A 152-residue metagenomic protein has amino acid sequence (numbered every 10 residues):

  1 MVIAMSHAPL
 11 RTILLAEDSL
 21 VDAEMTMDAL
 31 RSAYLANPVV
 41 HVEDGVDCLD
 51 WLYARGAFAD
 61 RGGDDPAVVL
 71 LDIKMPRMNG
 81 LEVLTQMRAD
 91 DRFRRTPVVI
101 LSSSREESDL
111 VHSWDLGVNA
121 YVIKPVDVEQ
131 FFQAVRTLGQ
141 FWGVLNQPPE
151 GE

Functional and structural regions predicted by a protein language model:
M1-L15, S19-V40, V46-L49, Y53 (+2 more regions): Non-catalytic signal-transmission and effector/linker regions of two-component phosphorelay proteins
I73-M75: Receiver (REC) domain active-site loop signature in two-component systems and cognate sites in sensor histidine kinases
R77-M78, M87: Hydrophobic residue at a beta-alpha junction that N-caps the helix immediately following a catalytic beta-strand/loop
D90, S103-R105: Short, conserved "switch-loop" micro-motifs in signal-transduction and mechanochemical regulators
N119: Short, glycine/charged-rich "phosphate-handling" switch motifs in NTP-dependent and phosphotransfer domains
K124: A Lys-centered signature of the CheY-like receiver
